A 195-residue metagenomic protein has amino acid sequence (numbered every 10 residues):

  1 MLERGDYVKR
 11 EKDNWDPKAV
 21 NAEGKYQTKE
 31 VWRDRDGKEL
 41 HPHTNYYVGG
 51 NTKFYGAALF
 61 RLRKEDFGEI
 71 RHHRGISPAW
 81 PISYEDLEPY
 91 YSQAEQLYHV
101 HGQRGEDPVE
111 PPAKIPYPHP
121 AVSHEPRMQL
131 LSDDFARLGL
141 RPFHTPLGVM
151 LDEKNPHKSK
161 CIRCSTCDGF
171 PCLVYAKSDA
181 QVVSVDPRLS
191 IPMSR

Functional and structural regions predicted by a protein language model:
M1-Q93: N-terminal glycine-rich phosphate/pyrophosphate-binding loop and immediately adjacent elements
R71-R195: Conserved redox-cofactor binding core of oxidoreductases
